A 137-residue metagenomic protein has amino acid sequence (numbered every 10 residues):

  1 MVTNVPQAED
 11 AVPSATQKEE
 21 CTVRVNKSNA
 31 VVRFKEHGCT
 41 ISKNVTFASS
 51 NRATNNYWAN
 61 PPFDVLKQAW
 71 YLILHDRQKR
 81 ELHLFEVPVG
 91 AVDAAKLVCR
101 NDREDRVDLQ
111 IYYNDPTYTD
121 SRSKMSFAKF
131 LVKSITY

Functional and structural regions predicted by a protein language model:
M1-S50: Acidic-basic catalytic patches of nuclease active cores, encompassing PD-(D/E)XK and other metal-cofactor nuclease
V2, F85, V89-Y137: Non-catalytic C-terminal interaction segments of nucleic acid-processing enzymes
A15-T22, P62, R77-E81, A91-L97 (+1 more regions): Exposed regions on extracellular, virion, or secretory-pathway luminal proteins
V32, V45, H83, M125-A128: Short non-domain terminal segments
F34, L72-L74, L109-I111: Hydrophobic beta-strand residues in large extracellular and virion-surface proteins
E36-T40, L66-Q68, A94: Structural alpha-beta junctions
A48-L82: Catalytic cores of nucleic-acid endonucleases
